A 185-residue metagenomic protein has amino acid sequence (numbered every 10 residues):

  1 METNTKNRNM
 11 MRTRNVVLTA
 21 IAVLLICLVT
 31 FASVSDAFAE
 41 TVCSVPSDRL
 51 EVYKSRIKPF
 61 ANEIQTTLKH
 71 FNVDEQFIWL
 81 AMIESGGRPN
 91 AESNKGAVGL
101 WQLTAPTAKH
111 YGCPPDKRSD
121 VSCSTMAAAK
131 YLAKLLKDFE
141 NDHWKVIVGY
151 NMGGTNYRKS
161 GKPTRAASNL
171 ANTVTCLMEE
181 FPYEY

Functional and structural regions predicted by a protein language model:
M1-T13: N-terminal secretory signal peptides that target proteins for export/translocation
V16-V17: Acidic, Ala/Val/Gly-enriched low-complexity intrinsically disordered segments
A20-T30: Bacterial N-terminal signal peptides
A32-A39: Boundary at the C-terminal end of the N-terminal hydrophobic targeting segment
T41-Y185: Catalytic glycan-binding domains that act on GlcNAc-containing polysaccharides
